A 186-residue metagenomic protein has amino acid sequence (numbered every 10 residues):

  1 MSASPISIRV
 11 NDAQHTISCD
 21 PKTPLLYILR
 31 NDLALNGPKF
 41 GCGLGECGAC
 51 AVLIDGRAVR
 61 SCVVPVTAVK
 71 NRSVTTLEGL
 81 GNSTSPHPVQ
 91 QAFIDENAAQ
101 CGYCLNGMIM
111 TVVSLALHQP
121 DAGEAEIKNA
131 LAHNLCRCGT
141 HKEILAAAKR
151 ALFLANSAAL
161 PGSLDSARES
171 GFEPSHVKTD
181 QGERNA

Functional and structural regions predicted by a protein language model:
M1-A186: Signature of N-terminal electron-transfer/Fe-S-associated modules in redox systems
